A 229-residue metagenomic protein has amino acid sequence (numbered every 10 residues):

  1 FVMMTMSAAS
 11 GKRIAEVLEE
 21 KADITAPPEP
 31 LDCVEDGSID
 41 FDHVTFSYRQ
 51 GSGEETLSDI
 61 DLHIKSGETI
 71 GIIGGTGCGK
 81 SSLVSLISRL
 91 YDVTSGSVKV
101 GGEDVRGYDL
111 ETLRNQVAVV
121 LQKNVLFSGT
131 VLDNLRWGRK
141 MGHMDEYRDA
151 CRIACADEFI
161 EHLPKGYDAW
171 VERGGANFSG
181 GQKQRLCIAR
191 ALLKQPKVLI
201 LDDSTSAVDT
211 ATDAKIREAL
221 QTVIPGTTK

Functional and structural regions predicted by a protein language model:
F1-V17: Cytosolic ends of transmembrane helices, especially the final helix of ABC transmembrane type-1 domains
M3-M6, D23, S47-S52: An intracellular "coupling" helix at the cytosolic face of ABC transporter transmembrane type-1 domains
E16, D23, R136: Conserved E/DxxT/N motif and adjacent residues on the DHp alpha2 helix of HisKA-family sensor histidine kinases
E20-D23, K165: Flexible, glycine-biased helix-capping/connector loops in cytosolic signal-transduction modules
D23-V34: Pre-NBD coupling/linker segments of ABC/ABC-like ATPases
D32-K229: ABC-type nucleotide-binding domain
